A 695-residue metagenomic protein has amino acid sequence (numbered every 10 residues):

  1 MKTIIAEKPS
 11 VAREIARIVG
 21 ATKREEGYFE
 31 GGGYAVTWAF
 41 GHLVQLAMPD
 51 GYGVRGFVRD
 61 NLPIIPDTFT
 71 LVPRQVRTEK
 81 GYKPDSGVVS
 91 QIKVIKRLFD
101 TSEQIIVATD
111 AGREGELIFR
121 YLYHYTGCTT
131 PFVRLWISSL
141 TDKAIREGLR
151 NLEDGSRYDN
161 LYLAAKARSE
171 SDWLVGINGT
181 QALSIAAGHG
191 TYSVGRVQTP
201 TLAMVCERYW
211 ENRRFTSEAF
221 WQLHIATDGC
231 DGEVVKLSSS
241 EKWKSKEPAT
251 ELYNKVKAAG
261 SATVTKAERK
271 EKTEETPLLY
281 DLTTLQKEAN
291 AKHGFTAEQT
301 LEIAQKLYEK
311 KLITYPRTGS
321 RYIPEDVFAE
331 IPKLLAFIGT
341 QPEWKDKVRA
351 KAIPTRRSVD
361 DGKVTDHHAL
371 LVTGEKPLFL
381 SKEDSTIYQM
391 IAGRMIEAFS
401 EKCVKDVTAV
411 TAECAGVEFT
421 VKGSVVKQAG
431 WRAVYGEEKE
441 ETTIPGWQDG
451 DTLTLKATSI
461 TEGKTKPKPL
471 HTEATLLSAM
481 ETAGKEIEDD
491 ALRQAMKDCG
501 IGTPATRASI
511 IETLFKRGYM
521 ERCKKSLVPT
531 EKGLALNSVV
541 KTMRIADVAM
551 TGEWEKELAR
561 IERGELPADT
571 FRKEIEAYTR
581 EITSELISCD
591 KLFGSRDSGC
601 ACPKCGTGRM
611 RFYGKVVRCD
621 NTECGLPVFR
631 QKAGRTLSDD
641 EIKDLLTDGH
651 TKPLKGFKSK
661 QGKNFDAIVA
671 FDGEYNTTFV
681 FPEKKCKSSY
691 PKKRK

Functional and structural regions predicted by a protein language model:
M1-S169, W173, G179, P467: Intrinsically disordered, low-complexity regulatory segments
K2, G81-K83, Y125, T130 (+6 more regions): Basic, low-complexity terminal or inter-domain segments flanking catalytic cores
P9-A16, G33-V36, F40, R59-L62 (+20 more regions): Amphipathic alpha-helical transducer elements in NTP-driven molecular machines
E30-G32, A226-C230, E413-V417, Q661: Short strand-coil-strand connectors
G87, D142-T227, R269-K270: C-terminal or mid-to-C-terminal helical accessory/interaction module adjacent to the motor/catalytic core
W243-Y280, Q286: Metal- or metallocofactor-binding catalytic centers and their adjacent structured scaffolds across diverse enzyme
